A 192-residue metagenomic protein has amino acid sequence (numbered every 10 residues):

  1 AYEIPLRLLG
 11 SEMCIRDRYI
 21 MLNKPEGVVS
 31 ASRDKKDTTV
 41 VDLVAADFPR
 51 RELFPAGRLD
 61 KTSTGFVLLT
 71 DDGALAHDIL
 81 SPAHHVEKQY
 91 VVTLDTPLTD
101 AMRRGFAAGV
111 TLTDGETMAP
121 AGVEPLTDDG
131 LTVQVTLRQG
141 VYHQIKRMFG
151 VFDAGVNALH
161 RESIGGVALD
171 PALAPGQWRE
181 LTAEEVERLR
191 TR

Functional and structural regions predicted by a protein language model:
A1-G10, I15: Single conserved hydrophobic/aromatic residue that forms the stacking wall/gate of nucleotide- or nucleobase-binding
S11-E12, R16-R192: Basic, flexible Lys/Arg- and Gly-enriched helix-loop patches that mediate nucleic-acid binding at interfaces with rRNA
